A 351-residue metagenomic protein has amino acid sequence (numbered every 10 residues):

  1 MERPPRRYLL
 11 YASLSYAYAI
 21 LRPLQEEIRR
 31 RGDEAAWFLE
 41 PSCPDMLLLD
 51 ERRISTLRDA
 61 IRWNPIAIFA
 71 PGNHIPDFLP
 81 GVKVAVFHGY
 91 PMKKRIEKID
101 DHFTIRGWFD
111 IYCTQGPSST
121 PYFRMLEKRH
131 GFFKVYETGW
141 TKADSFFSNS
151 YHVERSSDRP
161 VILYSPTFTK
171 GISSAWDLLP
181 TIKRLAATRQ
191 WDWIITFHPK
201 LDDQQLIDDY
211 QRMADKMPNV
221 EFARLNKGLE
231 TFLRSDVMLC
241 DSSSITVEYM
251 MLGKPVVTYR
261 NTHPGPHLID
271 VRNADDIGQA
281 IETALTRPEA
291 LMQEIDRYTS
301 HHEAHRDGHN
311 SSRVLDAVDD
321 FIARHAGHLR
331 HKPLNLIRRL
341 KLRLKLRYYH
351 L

Functional and structural regions predicted by a protein language model:
L9-N149: Active-site and donor-binding regions of nucleotide-sugar-utilizing enzymes
A17-R29, T141-Q211, R306, N310-S312: Conserved catalytic-core segment of nucleotide-activated headgroup transferases in glycan assembly
E34-P44, L48, T188-R224: Catalytic donor nucleotide-activated moiety binding site of glycosyltransferases and closely related
L48-R58, P80-G89, Q211-F222, K254 (+1 more regions): Active-site regions of enzymes building and remodeling cell-envelope glycoconjugates
S55-I61, D203-M250: Donor nucleotide-activated moiety binding/catalytic core segment of transferases that use nucleotide-activated donors
N73-H74, L79-F87, L225-L268: A donor-sugar binding/catalytic signature common to diverse glycosyltransferases and related nucleotide-sugar
F132, R212, S244-R306: Catalytic binding pocket for nucleotide-activated donors in carbohydrate/polymer assembly enzymes
Q279, L285-L351: C-terminal amphipathic helix plus adjacent low-complexity, charged tail appended to glycosyltransferase catalytic
